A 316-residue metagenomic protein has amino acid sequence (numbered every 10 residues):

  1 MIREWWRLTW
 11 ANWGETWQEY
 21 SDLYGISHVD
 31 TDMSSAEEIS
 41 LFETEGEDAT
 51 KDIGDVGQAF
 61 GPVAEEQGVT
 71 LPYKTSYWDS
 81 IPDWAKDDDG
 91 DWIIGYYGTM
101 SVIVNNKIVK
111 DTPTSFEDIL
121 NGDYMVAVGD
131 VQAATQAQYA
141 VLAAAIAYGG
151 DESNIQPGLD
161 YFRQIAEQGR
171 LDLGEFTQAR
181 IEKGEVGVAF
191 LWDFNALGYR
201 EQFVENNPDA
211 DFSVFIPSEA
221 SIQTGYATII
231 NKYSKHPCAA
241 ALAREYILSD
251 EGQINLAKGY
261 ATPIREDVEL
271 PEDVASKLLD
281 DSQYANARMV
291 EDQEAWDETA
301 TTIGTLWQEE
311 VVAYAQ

Functional and structural regions predicted by a protein language model:
I2-E15, M33-E37, D48-V186: Extracytoplasmic ligand-binding site segments that recognize negatively charged/polar headgroups
E15-V29: Short alpha-helix C-terminal cap/hinge motif
D22-Y24, D151-S153, V204-P208: Short helix-capping segments at alpha-helix termini
H28-D30, V126, F212-V214: Generic structural signal for residues in well-ordered beta-strands
V102, S221-Q223, S249: Binding-cleft/active-site segments that stabilize strongly anionic ligands or cofactors
D172-Y233, V268-L279: Extracytoplasmic/periplasmic substrate-binding proteins
Y226, I230-V290: Mature extracytoplasmic/periplasmic domains
A285-Q316: Conserved C-terminal helix/tail region of periplasmic/extracytoplasmic solute-binding proteins
